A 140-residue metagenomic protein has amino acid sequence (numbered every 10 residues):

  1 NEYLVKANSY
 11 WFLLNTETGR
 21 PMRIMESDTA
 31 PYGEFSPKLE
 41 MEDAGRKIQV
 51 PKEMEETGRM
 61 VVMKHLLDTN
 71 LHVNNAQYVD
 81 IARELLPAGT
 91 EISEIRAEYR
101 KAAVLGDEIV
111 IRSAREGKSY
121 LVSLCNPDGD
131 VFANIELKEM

Functional and structural regions predicted by a protein language model:
N1-R46, A103-L105, A114-M140: HotDog/MaoC-like acyl-thioester-processing domains
A7, G58, I95: A broad, low-specificity signal marking well-ordered, structured residues that form hydrophobic/aromatic
N15-G89: Hot-dog-fold acyl-thioester-processing enzymes
R46-Q49, V62, I95, I111-R112 (+1 more regions): Generic preference for hydrophobic/aromatic residues in regular secondary structure cores
L86-E116, L121: A conserved acidic, glycine/proline-rich C-terminal tail/linker
